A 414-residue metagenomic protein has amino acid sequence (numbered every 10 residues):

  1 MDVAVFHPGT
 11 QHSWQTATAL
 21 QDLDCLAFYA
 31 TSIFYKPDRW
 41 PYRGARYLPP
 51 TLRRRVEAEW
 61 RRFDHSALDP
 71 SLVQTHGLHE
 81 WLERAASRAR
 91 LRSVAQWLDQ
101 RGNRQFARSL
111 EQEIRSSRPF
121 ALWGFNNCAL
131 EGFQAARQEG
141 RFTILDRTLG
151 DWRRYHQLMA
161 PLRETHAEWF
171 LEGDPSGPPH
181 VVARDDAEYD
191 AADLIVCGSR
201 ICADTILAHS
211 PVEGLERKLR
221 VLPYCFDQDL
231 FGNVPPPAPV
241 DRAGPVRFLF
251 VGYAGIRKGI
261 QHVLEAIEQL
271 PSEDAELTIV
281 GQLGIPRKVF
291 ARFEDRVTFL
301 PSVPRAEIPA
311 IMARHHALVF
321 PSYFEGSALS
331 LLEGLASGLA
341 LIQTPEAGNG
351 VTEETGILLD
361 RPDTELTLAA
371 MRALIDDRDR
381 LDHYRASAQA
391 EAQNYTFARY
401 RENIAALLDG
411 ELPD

Functional and structural regions predicted by a protein language model:
Y42-R46, Q74, L78-L98, E139-A183: Acceptor-binding helix/loop patch of EC 2.4 sugar-transfer enzymes, predominantly nucleotide-sugar-dependent
I201, C225: Carbohydrate-associated surface elements
F226-D227, P237-K258, L264-Q269: Conserved donor-binding/catalytic core segment of Leloir-type glycosyltransferases
V251-A254, L264, D274-V289: Glycosyltransferase donor-sugar binding loop
P286-P309: Nucleotide-activated donor-binding/catalytic signature segment of Leloir-type glycosyltransferases, i.e., the conserved
Y323: Aromatic "clamp/platform" in nucleotide-sugar-dependent glycosyltransferases that forms part of the donor/acceptor
A336, A340-Q343: Short hydrophobic beta-strand element within catalytic cores of glycosyltransferases and related nucleotide-activated
I357-T364, A373-D379: Conserved acidic donor-binding segment of nucleotide-sugar-dependent glycosyltransferases
